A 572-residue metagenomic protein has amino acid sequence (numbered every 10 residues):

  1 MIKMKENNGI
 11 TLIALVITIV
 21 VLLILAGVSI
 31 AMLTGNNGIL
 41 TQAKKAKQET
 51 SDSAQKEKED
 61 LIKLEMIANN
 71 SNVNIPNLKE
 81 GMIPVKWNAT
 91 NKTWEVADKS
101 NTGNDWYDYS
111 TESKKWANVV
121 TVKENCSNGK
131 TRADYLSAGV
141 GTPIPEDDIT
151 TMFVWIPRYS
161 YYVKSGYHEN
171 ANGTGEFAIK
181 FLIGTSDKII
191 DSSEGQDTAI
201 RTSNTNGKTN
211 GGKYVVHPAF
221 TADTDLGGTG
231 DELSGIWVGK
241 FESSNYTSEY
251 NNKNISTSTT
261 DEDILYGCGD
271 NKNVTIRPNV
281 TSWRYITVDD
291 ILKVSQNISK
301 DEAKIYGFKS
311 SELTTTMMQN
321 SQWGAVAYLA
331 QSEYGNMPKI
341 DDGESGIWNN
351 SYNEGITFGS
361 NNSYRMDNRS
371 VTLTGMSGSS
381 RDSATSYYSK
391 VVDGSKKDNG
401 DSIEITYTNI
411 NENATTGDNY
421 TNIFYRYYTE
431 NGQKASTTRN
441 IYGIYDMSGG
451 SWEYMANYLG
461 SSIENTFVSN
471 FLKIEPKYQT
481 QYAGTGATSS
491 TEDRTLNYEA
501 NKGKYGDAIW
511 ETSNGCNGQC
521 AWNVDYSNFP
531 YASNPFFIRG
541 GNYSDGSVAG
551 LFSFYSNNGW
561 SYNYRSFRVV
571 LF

Functional and structural regions predicted by a protein language model:
M1-I10: N-terminal leader/signal peptides at the extreme start of proteins
I10-I19: N-terminal signal-anchor/signal peptide hydrophobic helix marking the start of the first transmembrane segment
L22-K44: C-terminal juxtamembrane segment of a hydrophobic transmembrane alpha-helix
G38-S71: Membrane-proximal N-terminal amphipathic helix
I75-P157, Y161-K164, T315: GGW-centered surface loops in extracellular recognition modules
A97, W106, V119, P145 (+2 more regions): Carbohydrate-recognition beta-sandwich/jelly-roll modules in extracellular/periplasmic carbohydrate-active proteins
P143-T151, I189-M447: Short aromatic-cysteine micro-motif
S321-G324, S345, N349-T406, I410-T421 (+4 more regions): C-terminal, surface-exposed recognition/capping segments
